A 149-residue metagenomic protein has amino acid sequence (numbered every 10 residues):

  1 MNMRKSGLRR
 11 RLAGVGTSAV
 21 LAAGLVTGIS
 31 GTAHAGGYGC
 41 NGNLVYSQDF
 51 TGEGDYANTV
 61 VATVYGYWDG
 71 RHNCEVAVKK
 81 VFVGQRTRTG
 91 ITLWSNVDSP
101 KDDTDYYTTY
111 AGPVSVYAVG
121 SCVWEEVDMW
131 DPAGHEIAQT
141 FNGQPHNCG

Functional and structural regions predicted by a protein language model:
M1-A35: Secretory targeting and sorting signals
H34-G149: Post-signal peptide N-terminal regions of Sec-secreted extracellular proteins
